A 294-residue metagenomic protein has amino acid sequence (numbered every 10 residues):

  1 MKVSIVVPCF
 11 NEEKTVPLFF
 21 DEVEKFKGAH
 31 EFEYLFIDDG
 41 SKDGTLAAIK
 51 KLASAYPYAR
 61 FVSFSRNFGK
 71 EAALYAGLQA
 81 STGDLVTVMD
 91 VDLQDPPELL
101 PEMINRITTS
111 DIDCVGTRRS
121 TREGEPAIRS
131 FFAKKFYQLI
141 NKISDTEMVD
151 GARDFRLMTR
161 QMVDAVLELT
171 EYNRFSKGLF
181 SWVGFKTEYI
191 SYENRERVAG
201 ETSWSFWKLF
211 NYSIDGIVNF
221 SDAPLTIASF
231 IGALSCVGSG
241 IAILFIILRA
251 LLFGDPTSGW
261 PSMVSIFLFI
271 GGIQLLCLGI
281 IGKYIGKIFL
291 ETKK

Functional and structural regions predicted by a protein language model:
M1-E125: Structured catalytic core of nucleotide-sugar glycosyltransferases
I5, V23, G77, D92 (+6 more regions): Residue-level signature of catalytic and energy-coupling elements of molecular machines, predominantly ATP/GTP-dependent
P8, F26, L52, F64 (+6 more regions): Amphipathic alpha-helical segments that mediate coupling or scaffolding at interfaces
P8, F64-R66, R156, S229 (+2 more regions): Short conserved micro-motifs on helix faces and helix-strand junctions that flank and scaffold key functional residues
H30, S110-D111, S144, S221-P224: Residues at helix C-cap/C′ positions in short coil/turn segments immediately following an alpha-helix
Y58, F64-R66, K70-A80, L85 (+2 more regions): Acceptor/aglycone-binding surface of glycosyltransferases and processive sugar-polymer synthases
R122, F175-K294: Hydrophobic helical membrane-anchoring modules
